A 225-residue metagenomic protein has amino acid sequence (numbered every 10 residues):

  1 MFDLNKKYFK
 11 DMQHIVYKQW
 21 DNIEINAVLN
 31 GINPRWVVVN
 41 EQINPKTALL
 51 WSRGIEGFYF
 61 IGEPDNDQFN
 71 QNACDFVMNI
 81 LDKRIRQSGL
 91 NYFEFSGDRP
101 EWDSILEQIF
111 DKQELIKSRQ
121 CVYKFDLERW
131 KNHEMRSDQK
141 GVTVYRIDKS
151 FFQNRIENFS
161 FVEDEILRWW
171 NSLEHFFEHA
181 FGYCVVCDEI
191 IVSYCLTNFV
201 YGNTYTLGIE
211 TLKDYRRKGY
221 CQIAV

Functional and structural regions predicted by a protein language model:
M1-D21, E128-N171: Short amphipathic alpha-helix that is part of the acyltransferase structural core
K7-R35, P45, D65: General N-terminal leader/first-domain-start detector
W20, R53-G54, W130-K131, F176 (+2 more regions): Long, contiguous binding/interaction regions
W20-N33, F161-V186: Active-site rim helix/loop that mediates acceptor-substrate recognition in acyltransferases
P34-W51, A180-C195: Conserved beta-hairpin
R35, E41-F152: Acyl-donor-binding surface of acyltransferase catalytic domains
F69-L81, L207, R217-V225: Conserved acetyl-CoA-binding loop-helix of GNAT-fold acetyltransferases
N171-K213: A conserved beta-strand-loop-helix scaffold within acyl/acetyltransferase catalytic domains
